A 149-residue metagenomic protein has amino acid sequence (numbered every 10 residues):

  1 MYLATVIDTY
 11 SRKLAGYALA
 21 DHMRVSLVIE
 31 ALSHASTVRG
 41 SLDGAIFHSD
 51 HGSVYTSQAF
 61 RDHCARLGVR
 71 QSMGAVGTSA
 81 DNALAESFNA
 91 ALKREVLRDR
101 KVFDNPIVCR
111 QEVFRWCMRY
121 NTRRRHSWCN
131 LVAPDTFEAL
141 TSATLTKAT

Functional and structural regions predicted by a protein language model:
M1-T149: Charged DNA-binding/catalytic regions of mobile-element recombinases
